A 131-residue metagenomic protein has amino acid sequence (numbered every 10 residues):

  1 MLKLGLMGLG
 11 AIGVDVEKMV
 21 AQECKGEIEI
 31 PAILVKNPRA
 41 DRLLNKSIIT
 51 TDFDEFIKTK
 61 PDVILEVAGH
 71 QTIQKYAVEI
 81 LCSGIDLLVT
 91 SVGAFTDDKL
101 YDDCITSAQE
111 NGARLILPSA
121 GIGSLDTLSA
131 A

Functional and structural regions predicted by a protein language model:
K3-V16: Glycine-rich adenosine-cofactor-binding loop
E23-L43: NAD(P)-binding Rossmann-fold cofactor-contacting core
K36-P38, V92-F95, G121-I122: Short, ordered loop/turn segments at secondary-structure junctions
L44-F56: Active-site regions of enzymes building and remodeling cell-envelope glycoconjugates
F53-E55, T59-C82, A94-D98: Beta-loop-alpha module in the N-terminal Rossmann-like domain of NAD(P)-dependent dehydrogenases, especially those
E66, V89, L115-S119: General beta-strand structural signal in soluble alpha/beta enzymes
V78, V92-R114: Rossmann-fold NAD(P)-binding glycine/threonine-rich loop
Y101, I122-A131: Oxidoreductase and adenylate-handling cofactor-binding alpha/beta cores
